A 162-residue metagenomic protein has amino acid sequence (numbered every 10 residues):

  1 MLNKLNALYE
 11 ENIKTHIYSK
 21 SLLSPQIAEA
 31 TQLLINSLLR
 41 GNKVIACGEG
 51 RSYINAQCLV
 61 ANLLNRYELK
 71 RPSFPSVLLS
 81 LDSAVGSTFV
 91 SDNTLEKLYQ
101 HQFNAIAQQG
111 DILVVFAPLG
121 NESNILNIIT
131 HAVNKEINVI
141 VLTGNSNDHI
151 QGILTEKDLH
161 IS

Functional and structural regions predicted by a protein language model:
M1, L23-Q26, V133: Residue-level recognition of alpha-helical structural elements
M1-S21: Generic N-terminal amphipathic, Lys/Arg-enriched alpha-helix
T15, R40-G41, Q109, K135: Structured helix-beta-strand junction loops
Y18-P25, V90: Short, surface-exposed alpha-helical recognition segments that flank or form part of ligand/macromolecule-binding
L22-R40: A short, well-structured juxtamembrane/interface segment
K43-C47: Short glycine-rich phosphate-binding loop at a beta-alpha junction
S52-Y53, Q57-S162: Glycine-rich phosphate-binding loops that contact phosphosugars or nucleotide phosphates
